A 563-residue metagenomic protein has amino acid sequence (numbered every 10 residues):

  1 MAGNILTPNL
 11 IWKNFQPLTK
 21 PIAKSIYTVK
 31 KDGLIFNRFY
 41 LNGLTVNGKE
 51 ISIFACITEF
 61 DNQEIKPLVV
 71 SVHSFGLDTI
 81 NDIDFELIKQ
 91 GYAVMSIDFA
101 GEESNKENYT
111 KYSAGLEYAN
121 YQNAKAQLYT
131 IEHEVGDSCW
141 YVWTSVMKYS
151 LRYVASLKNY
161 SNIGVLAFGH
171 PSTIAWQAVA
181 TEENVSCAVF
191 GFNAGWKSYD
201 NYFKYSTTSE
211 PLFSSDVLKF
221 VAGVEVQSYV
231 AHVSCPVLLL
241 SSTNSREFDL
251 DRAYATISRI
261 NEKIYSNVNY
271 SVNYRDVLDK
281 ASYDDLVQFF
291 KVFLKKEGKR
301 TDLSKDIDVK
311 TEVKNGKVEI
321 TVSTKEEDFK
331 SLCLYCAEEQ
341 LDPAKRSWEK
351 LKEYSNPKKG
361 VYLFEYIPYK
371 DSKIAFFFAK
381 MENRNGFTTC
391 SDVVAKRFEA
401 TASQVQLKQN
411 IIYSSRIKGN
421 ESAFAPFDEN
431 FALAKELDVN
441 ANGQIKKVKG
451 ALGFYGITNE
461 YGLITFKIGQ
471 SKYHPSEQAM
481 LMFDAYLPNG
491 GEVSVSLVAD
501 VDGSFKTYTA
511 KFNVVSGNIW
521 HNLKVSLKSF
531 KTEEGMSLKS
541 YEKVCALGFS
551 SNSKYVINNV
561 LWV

Functional and structural regions predicted by a protein language model:
P17-Q63: N-terminal cap/lid segment of alpha/beta-hydrolase-fold proteins
F54-I57, I65-S74, F85, V94: Short beta-strand element of the alpha/beta-hydrolase
F85-K89, A93-T144, K197-K204: Cap/lid segment of the alpha/beta-hydrolase catalytic domain
K125-G169: Gly/Ser-rich "nucleophile elbow"/oxyanion-hole loop immediately N-terminal to the catalytic nucleophile in hydrolases
V233, L239-S241: Short beta-strand/loop motif that positions the catalytic acidic residue of the alpha/beta-hydrolase fold
K291-S331, C336, E349-K358: Surface beta-strand/loop "capping" patches
L437-T465: Short carbohydrate-recognition loop motifs
G456-G535, S551-V556, L561-W562: Extracellular ligand-binding interfaces
